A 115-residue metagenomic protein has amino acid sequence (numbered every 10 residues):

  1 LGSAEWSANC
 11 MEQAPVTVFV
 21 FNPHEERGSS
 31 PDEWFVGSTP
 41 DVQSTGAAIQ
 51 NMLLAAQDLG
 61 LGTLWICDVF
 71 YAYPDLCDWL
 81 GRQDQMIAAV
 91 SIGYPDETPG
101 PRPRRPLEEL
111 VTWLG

Functional and structural regions predicted by a protein language model:
L1-T45: Glycine/small-residue-rich phosphate/adenosyl-binding loop
N9-E12, W79-Q83, P103-R105: Solvent-exposed alpha-helices and their adjacent loops that cap or buttress functional pockets in soluble metabolic
N22, C67-V69, Y94: Short secondary-structure boundary segments
S29-E33, D75-D78, R102-P103: A short secondary-structure junction signal
P40, L59-P74: GST superfamily/GST-like fold recognition
L53-A56: Hydrophobic pocket-lining residues that define ligand/cofactor binding sites across diverse proteins
Y73-I87: Short, electropositive alpha-helical surface patch
Q85-G115: C-terminal helix-cap and adjacent tail motif
